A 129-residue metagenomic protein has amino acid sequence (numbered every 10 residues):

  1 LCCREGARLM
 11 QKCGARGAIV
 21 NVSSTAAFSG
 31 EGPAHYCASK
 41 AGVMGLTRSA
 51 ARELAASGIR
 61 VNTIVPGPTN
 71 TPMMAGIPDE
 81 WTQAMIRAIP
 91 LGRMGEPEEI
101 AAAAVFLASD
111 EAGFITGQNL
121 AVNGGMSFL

Functional and structural regions predicted by a protein language model:
C3, S39, T47: Active-site helix of classical SDR
E5-A18: A short helix-coil junction within the Rossmann-fold of NAD(P)-dependent oxidoreductases
R8, R52-A56, G113: Alpha-helical segment proximal to the catalytic Tyr-Lys
S24: Residue(s) in the substrate-gating loop at a strand-loop-helix junction that position the organic substrate next
F28, V61, V65-A75: Short, flexible catalytic-loop segment of classical short-chain dehydrogenase/reductase
P33-G42: The catalytic Tyr-X3-Lys active-site helix of short-chain dehydrogenase/reductase
A55, R60, I115-G117, N123: Short, small/polar-rich loop/turn modules that mediate ligand/substrate recognition or access, typified
I89-I100, E111: A conserved structural motif in NAD(P)-dependent oxidoreductases
